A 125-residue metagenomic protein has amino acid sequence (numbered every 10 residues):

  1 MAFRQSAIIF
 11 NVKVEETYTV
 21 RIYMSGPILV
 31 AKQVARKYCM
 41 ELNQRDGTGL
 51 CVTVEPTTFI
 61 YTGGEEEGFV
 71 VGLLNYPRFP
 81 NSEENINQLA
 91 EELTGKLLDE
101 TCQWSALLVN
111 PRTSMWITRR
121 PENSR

Functional and structural regions predicted by a protein language model:
M1, P27-A31, R78-N85, L89: Alpha-helix capping and helix-coil boundary motifs
A2-I60: N-proximal, solvent-exposed amphipathic alpha-helical segments enriched in charged/polar residues
R4, R21, R36, R45 (+4 more regions): Arginine residue identity/basic-tract feature
Y18-I22, F69-V70, A106: Hydrophobic beta-strand segments of well-ordered beta-sheets in folded domains
C39-L42, V71, A90-L93, R125: Short, low-complexity, polar/charged sequence segments that are solvent-exposed and flexible
D46-E84: Short, intrinsically disordered low-complexity segments
G64-V70, I117-R125: Short, low-order "capping/linker" segments at domain edges
P80-N123: Short, compact, well-ordered microdomains
